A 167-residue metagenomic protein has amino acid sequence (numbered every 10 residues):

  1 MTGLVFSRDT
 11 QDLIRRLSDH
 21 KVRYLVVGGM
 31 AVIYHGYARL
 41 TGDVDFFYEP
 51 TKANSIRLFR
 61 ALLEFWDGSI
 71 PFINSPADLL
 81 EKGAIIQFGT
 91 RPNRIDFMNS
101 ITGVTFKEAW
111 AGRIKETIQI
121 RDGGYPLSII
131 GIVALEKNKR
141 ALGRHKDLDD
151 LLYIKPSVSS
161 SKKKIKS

Functional and structural regions predicted by a protein language model:
M1-S167: Compositionally biased terminal segments of proteins
